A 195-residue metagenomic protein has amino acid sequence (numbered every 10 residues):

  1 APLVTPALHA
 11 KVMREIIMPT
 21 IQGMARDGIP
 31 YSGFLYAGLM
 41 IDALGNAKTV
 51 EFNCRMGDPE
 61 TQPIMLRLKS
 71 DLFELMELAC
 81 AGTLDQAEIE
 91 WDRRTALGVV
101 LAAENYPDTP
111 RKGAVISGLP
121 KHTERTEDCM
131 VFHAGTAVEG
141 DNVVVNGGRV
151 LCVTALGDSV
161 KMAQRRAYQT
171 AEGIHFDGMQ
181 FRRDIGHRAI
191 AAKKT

Functional and structural regions predicted by a protein language model:
A1-P59: Internal nucleotide-binding/catalytic subdomain
P2-R14, G57-L78, A114-M130, I174-H175: Gly/Ser/Thr-rich active-site loops/lids in small-molecule metabolic enzymes that frequently grip phosphoryl groups
T5, H9-M13, I17, S32 (+9 more regions): Generic structural signal for well-ordered, non-membrane alpha-helical segments in soluble metabolic enzymes
P19, G23, L75, T170 (+1 more regions): Short alpha-helical functional segments enriched in proximate histidine and acidic residues
S32-L39, G45-F52, P63, L72 (+4 more regions): Structural beta-strand/beta-sheet cores of well-ordered domains, especially the beta-sheet scaffolds that support
V50-I64, N105-P107, A137-E139: Glycine-rich phosphate/pyrophosphate-binding beta-alpha loops
L78-T195: Peripheral (often C-terminal) accessory segments that flank ATP-dependent C-N-forming ligase machineries
